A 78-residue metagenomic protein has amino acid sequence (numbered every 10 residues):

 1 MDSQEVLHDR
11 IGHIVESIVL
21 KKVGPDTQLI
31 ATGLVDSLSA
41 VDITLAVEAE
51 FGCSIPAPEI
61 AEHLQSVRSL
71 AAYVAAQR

Functional and structural regions predicted by a protein language model:
D2-V35, I43-L45, A49-R78: Phosphopantetheine-dependent thiolation modules in NRPS/PKS and related acyl-activating systems
S39: Two-component histidine kinase catalytic core, primarily the HATPase_c
